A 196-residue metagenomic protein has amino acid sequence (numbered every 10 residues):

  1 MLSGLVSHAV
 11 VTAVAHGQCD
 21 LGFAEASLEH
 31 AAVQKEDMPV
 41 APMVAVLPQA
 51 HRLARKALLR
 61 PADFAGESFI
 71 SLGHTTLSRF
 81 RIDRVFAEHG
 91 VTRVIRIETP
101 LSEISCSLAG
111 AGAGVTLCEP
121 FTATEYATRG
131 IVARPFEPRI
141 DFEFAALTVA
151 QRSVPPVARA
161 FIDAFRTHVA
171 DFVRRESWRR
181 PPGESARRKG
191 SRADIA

Functional and structural regions predicted by a protein language model:
M1-A31, E98-T99: Central regulatory/effector-binding core of bacterial HTH transcription factors
M1-L2, A87-R96: A local structural motif
V6, R60, P100-L101, E119: Short loop/turn segments at beta->alpha junctions
V11, A15, K35, P61 (+1 more regions): Short hydrophobic/charged patches on amphipathic alpha-helices used for structural packing and interfaces
V14-A24, M43, V91, A109-T116: Alpha-to-beta junction loops
E25, S68-H89, V154-D163, V169-P182: Secondary-structure junction motif
H30-P42, K56-A57, E103-S153, A160: Beta-alpha-beta core module
